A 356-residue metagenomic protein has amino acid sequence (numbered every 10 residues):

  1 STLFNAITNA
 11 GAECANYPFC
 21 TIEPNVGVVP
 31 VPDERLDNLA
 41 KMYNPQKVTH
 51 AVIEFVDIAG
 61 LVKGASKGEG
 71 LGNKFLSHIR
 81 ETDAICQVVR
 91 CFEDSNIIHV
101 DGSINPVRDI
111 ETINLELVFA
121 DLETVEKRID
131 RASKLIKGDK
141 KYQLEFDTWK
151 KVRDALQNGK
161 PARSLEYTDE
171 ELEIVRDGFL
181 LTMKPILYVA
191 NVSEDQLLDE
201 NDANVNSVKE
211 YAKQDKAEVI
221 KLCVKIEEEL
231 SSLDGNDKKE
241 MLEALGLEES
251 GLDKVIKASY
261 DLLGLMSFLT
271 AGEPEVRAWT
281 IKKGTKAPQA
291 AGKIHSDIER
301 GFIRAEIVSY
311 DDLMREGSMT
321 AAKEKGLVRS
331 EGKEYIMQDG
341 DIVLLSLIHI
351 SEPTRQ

Functional and structural regions predicted by a protein language model:
S1-E69, N73-I79, I85-V89: Conserved G1/Walker A P-loop phosphate-binding module
F4, R131-I336, V343: C-terminal-of-GTPase-core extension/linker across diverse P-loop GTPases
C20-T21, P45-T49, S77-T82, N105 (+3 more regions): Conserved catalytic network of the ASCE P-loop NTPase/AAA+ motor domain
D57, R90, A190, L347: Flexible glycine-/small-residue-rich
G60-S66, D83-F119, P161, D195-L197: Conserved Switch II/interswitch segment of TRAFAC-class P-loop GTPases
V107, T112-W149: Extended, highly charged alpha-helical segments
I348-T354: Conserved small/polar residues in nucleotide/adenosyl-binding loops
